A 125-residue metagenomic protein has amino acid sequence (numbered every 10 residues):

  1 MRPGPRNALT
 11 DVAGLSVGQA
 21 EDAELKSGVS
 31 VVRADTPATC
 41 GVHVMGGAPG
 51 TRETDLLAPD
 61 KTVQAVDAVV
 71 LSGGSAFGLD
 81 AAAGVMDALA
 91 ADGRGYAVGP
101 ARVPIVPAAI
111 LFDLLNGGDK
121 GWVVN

Functional and structural regions predicted by a protein language model:
M1-N125: Alpha/propeptide regions of enzymes that mature by internal proteolysis
